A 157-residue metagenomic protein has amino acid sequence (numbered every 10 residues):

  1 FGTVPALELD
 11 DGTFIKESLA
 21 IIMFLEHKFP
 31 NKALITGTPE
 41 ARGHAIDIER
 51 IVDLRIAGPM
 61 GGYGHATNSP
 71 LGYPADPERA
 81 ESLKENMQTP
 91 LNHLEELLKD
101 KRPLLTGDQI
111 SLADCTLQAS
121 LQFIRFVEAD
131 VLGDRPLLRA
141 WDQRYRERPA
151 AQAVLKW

Functional and structural regions predicted by a protein language model:
F1-E81, E85, D100: GST-like domain detector, emphasizing the conserved glutathione-binding G-site in the N-terminal thioredoxin-like
E26, S120-L121, L155: Active-site-flanking alpha-helical
T36-G37, T106-G107, V154-L155: Short histidine-centered beta-strand/loop micro-motifs that create catalytic or ligand/metal-coordination sites
V52-E147: GST-like fold's C-terminal all-alpha helical module
D134, L155-K156: Residue-level detector of family-conserved "landmark" positions at structurally sensitive sites
A150-A151: Juxtamembrane membrane-interface segments at transmembrane alpha-helix termini
